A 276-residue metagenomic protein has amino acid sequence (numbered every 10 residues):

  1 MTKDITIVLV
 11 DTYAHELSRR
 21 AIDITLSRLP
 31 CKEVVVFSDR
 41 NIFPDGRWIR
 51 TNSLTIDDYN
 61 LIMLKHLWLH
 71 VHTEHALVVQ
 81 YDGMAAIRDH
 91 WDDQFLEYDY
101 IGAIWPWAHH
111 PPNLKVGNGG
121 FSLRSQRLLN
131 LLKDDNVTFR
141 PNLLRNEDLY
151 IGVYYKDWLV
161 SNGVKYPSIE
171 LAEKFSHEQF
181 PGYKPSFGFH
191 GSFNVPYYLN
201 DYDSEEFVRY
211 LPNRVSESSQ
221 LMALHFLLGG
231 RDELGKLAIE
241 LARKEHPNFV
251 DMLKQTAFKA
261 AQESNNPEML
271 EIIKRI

Functional and structural regions predicted by a protein language model:
M1-T2, G191-I276: Non-catalytic N-terminal targeting/anchoring module and adjacent flexible stem/linker that precedes the structured
M1-V71, H75: N-terminal anchoring/stem segment of glycosyltransferases
R19, D45-G46, A86-H90, K133: Short glycine-/acidic-enriched loop or helix-start segments at secondary-structure transitions that form or flank
R28-L29, L69-V71, D92-L96, R124: Short, conserved loop/helix-junction motifs that constitute active-site signature segments in enzyme catalytic cores
V34, Y81-D82, S125: Generic structural signal for small/hydrophobic residues in well-ordered secondary structure, especially within
T73-M84: Short beta-strand-to-loop acidic/aromatic patch adjacent to the donor-nucleotide binding site
M84-L114: Conserved donor-nucleotide/metal-binding helix-loop-beta segment in metal-dependent transferases, i.e., the alpha-helix
V116-G230: Catalytic core and acceptor-binding pocket of nucleotide-sugar-dependent glycosyltransferases
